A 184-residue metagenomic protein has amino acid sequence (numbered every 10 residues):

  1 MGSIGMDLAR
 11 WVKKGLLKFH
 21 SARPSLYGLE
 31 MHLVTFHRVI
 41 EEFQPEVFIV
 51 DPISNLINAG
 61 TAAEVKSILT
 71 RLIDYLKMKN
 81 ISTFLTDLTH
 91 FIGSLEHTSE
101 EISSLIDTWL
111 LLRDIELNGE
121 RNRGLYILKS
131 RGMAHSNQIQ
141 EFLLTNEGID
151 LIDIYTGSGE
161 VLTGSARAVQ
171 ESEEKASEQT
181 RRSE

Functional and structural regions predicted by a protein language model:
M1-S67: Conserved inter-motif catalytic segment of the P-loop NTP-binding fold
K18-H20, F84, T108-L110: Hydrophobic/aromatic beta-strand patches that form the interior of the parallel beta-sheet core in alpha/beta enzyme
V34, R38-F43, T108, D114-S183: Conserved P-loop NTPase
V34-R38, S67-D74, E101-S104: Alpha-helical scaffolding segments of alpha/beta enzyme cores, especially the outer helices of TIM-barrel or partial
E64-F91: Substrate-engagement module of ASCE P-loop NTPases
K79, S104-I106: Short, structured coil segments at secondary-structure junctions
L85-S104: Glycine-rich, charge-decorated loop segments at or immediately adjacent to ligand/cofactor-binding or catalytic sites
